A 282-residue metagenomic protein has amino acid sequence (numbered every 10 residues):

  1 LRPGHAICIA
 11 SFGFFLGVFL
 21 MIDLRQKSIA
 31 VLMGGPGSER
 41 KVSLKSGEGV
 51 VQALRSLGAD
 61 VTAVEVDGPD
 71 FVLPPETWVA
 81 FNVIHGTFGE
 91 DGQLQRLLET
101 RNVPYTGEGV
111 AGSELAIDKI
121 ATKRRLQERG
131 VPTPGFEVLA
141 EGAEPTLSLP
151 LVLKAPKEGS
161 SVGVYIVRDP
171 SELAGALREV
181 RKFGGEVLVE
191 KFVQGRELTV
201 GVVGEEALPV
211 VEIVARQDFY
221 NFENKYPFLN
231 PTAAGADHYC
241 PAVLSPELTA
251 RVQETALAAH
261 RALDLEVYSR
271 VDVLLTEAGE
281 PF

Functional and structural regions predicted by a protein language model:
G4, I22-K27, S245-F282: ATP-dependent carboxylate activation and anion-phosphoryl transfer catalytic cores that bind Mg-ATP to form
H5-A111, L115-R124, E128, A140-E144: ATP-binding N-terminal substructure of ATP-dependent carboxylate-amine bond-forming enzymes
S43, L151-R178, E197: Glycine-rich phosphate-binding loop of ATP-grasp-fold ATP-dependent ligases
T106, P134, V152, L188-E190 (+1 more regions): Structural detector of well-ordered beta-strand residues that form the stable sheet scaffold of enzyme domains
G109-S113, F136-L139, S161-V167: Flexible, glycine/proline-enriched loop segments at strand-loop-helix junctions that form or flank small-ligand binding
E128-G159: Rossmann-like NAD(P)H-binding beta-loop-alpha module
R168-E254, L275-F282: Phosphate-binding site of ATP-dependent enzymes
